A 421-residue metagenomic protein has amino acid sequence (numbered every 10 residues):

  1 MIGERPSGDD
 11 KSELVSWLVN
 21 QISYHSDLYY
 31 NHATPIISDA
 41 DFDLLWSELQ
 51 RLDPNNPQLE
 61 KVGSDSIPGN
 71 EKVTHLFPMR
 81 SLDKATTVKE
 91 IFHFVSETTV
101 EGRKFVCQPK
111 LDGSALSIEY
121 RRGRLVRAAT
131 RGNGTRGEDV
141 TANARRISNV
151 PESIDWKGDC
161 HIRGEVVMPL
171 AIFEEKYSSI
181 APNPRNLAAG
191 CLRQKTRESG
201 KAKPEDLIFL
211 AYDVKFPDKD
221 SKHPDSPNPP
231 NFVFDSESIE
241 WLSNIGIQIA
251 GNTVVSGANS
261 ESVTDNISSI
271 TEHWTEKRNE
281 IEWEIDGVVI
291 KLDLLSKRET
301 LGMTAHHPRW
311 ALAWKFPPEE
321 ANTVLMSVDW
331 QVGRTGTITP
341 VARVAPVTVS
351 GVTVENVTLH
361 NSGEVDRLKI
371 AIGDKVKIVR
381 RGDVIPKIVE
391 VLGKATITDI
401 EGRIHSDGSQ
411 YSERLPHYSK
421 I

Functional and structural regions predicted by a protein language model:
M1-I421: RNA/tRNA-interacting regions in translation and RNA-turnover enzymes
